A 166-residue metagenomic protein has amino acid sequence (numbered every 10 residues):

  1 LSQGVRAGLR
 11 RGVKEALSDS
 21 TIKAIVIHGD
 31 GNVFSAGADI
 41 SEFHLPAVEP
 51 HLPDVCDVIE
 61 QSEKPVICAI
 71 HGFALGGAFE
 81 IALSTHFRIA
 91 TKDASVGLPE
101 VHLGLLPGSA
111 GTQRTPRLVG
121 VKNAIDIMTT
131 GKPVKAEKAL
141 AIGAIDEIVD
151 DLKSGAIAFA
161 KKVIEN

Functional and structural regions predicted by a protein language model:
L1-D30, D57: Conserved CoA-thioester-binding segment of acyl-CoA-metabolizing enzymes
G8-L9, I27, D39, P65 (+3 more regions): Terminal peptide-recognition signature
H28-V58, A74, H102-L105: Glycine- (often His-adjacent) and acidic-residue-rich active-site loop that binds/positions the CoA thioester
A36, E80, I127-N166: Amphipathic alpha-helical segments at domain termini/boundaries
I59-L103, P107: Glycine-rich beta-to-alpha active-site loop
T112-K122: Hydrophobic, secondary-structure "cap" segments at the distal end of domains
